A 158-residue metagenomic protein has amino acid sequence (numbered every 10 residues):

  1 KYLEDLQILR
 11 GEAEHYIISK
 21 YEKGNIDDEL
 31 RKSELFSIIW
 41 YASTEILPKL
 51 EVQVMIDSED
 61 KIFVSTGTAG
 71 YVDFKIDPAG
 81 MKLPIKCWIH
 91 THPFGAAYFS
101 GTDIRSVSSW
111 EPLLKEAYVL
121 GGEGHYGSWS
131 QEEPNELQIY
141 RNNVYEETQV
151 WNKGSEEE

Functional and structural regions predicted by a protein language model:
K1-C87, F94-E158: Conserved beta-strand-loop surface patch within small alpha/beta domains used for substrate/adaptor or ligand engagement
